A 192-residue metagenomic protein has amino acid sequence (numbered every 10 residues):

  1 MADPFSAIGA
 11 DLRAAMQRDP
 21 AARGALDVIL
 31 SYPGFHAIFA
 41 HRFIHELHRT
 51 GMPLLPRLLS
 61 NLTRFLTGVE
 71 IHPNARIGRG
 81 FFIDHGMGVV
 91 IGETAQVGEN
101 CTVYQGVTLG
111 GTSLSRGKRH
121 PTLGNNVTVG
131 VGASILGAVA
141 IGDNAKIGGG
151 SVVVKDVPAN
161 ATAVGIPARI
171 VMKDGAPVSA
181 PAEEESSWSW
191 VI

Functional and structural regions predicted by a protein language model:
M1-T67, V178-I192: Terminal amphipathic alpha-helical/low-complexity segments used for targeting or macromolecular assembly
P33-G34, F39-R42, A75, F81 (+3 more regions): Solvent-exposed, flexible loop/coil residues
T67, H72-P73, G78-R79, D84-E93 (+10 more regions): Left-handed beta-helix
R116-H120, P177: Conserved phosphate- and dinucleotide-binding cores of soluble alpha/beta proteins, encompassing both enzyme active
A161, I166-A182: Conserved beta-strand-loop-alpha-helix hinge in the C-terminal portion of ABC ATPase nucleotide-binding domains
